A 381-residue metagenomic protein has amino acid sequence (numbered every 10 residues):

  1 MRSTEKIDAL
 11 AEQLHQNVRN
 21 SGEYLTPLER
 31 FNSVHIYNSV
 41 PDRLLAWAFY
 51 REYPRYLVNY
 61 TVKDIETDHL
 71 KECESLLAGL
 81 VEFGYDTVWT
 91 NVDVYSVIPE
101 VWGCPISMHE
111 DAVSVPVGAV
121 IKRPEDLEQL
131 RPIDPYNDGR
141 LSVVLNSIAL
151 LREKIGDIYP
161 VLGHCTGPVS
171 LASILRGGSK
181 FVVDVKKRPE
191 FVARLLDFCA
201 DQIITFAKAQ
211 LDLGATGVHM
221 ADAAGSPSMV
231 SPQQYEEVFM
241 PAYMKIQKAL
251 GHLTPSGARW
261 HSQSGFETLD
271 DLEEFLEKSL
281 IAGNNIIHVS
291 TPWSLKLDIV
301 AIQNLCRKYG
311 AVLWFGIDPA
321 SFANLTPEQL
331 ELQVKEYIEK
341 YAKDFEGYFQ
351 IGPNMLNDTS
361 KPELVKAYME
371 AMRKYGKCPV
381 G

Functional and structural regions predicted by a protein language model:
M1-Y53, Y60-K63, D111-P116, I133-G381: Active-site loop segments of alpha/beta catalytic cores
R51-F83: Active-site-flanking structural segment that lines cofactor/substrate pockets
P54-L57, V88-T90, S96-M108, L171-A172: Short active-site-adjacent helix-start/loop capping segments
D68-L70, K122-D126, E190, T326: Intrinsic-disorder/low-complexity, polar/charged segments
E72-V92, A209-G214, K278-I287: Catalytic domains of carbohydrate-active enzymes, especially glycoside hydrolases
V94-I133, I158: A contiguous, low-structure linker/loop signature
